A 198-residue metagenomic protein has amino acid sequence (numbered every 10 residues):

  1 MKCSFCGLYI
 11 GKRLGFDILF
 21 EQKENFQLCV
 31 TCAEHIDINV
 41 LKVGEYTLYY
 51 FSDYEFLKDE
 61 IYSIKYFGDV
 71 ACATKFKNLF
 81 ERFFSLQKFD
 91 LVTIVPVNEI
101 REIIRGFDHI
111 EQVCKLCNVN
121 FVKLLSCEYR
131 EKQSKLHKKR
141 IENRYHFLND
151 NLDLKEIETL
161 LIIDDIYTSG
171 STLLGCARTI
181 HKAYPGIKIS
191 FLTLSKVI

Functional and structural regions predicted by a protein language model:
M1-K42: N-terminal cysteine/histidine-rich coordination modules
N25-L91, E99-F107, L125-E156, S195-I198: Active-site-facing substrate-recognition patch
D90-P96, L161-D164: Acidic beta-strand-to-loop metal/phosphate-binding motif
I103-N120: Substrate-recognition/cap helix-loop segment adjacent to the acidic, metal-dependent catalytic center of Asp-based
F121-L124, H137-I198: Long C-terminal interaction/binding lobes of large macromolecular proteins
